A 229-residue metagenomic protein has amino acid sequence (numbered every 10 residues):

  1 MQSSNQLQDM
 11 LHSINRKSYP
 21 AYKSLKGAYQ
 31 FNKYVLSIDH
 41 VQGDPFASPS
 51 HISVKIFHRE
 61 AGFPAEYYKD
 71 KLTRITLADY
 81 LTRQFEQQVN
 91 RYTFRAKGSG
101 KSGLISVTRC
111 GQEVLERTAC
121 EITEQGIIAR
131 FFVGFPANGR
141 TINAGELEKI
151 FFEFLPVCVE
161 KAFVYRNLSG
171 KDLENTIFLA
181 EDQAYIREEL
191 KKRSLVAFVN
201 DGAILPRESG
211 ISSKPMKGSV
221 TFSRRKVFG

Functional and structural regions predicted by a protein language model:
M1-P215: N-terminal accessory targeting/assembly segments
G210-S212, G218-K226: Glycine-rich phosphate/diphosphate-binding loop of Rossmann-like nucleotide-binding domains
G229: Glycine-rich phosphate-binding P-loop
